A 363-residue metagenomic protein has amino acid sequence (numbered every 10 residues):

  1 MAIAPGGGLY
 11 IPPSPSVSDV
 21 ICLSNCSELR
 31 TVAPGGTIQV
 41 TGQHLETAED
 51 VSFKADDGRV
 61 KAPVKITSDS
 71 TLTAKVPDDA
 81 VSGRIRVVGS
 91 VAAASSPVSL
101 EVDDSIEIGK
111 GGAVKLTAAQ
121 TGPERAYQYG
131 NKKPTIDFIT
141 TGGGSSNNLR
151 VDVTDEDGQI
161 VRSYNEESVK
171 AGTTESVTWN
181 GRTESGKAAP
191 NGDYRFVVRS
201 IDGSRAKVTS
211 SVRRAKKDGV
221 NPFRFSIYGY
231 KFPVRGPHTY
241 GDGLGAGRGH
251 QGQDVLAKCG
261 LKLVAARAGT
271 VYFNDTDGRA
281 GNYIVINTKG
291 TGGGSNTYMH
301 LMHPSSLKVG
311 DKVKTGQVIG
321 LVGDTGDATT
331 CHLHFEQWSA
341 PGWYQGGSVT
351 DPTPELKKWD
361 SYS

Functional and structural regions predicted by a protein language model:
I3-D50, D56-A62, S68, S82-R84 (+1 more regions): Beta-strand/beta-sandwich contexts
Y10-L29, D103-P134, K217-G229, V234: Short, compositionally biased P/S/T/A/G/V-rich stretches that sit at domain boundaries
P34-I38, G130-I136: Structural beta-strand segments of beta-rich domains
A80-I85, S185-D193: Short glycine/proline/serine/threonine-rich loop/turn segments at secondary-structure transition edges
G109-A119, K217-R235, L256, G292-G294 (+2 more regions): Acidic, glycine-rich catalytic/binding loops that coordinate metals and/or anionic ligands
I160-K187: Glycine-centered tight-turn motifs at strand-turn-strand junctions
R195-N282, T315, D324, T353: Surface-exposed, glycine-biased beta-strand/turn segments
A266-V309, A328-S339: Zn2+-dependent peptidoglycan hydrolase active-site motif and core
